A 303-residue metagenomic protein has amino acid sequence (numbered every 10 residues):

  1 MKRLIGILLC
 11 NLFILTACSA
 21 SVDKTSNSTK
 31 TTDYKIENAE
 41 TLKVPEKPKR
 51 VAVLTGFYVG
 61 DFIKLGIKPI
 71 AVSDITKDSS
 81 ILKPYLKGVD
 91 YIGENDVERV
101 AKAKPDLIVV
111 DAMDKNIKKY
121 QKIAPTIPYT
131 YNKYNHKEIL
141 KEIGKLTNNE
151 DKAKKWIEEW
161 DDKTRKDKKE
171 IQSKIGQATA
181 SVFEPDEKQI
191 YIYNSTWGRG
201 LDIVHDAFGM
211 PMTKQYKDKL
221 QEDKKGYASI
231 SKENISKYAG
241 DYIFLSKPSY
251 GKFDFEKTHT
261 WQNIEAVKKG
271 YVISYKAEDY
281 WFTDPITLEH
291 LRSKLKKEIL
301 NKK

Functional and structural regions predicted by a protein language model:
M1-L9: Positively charged n-region of N-terminal signal peptides that target proteins for export
L4, C18-L54, K152-F183, K247-S249 (+2 more regions): Bacterial Sec-exported substrate-binding components of ABC uptake systems
V53-A101: A short, structured surface patch at a secondary-structure boundary
T76-S79, I192-G226: Alpha-helical, coiled-coil/dimerization segments enriched in small aliphatic residues
V97, K104-V110, P125, I235 (+1 more regions): Proline-aspartate-enriched helix->loop->beta-strand connector
I117-K154, I175, E256-K276: Charged, glycine-enriched surface loops/patches that mediate electrostatic binding to polyanionic ligands
Y238-K303: Structured C-terminal subdomain patch of bacterial secreted/periplasmic proteins
